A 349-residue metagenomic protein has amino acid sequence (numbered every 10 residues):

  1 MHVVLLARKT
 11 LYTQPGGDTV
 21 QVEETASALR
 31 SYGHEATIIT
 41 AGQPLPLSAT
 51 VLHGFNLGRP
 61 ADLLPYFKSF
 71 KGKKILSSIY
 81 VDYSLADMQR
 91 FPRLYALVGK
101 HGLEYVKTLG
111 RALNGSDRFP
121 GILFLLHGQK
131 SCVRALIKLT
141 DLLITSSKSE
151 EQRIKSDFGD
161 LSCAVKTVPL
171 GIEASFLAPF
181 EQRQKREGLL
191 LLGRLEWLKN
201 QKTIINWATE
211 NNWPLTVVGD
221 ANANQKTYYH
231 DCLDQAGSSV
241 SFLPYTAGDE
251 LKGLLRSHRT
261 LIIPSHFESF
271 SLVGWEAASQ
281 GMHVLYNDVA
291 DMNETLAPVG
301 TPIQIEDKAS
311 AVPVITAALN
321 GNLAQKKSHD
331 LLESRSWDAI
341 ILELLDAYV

Functional and structural regions predicted by a protein language model:
G17, N320-V349: A charged, aromatic-enriched C-terminal amphipathic alpha-helix characteristic of glycosyltransferases across folds
H101-L143: Membrane-proximal helix-turn-helix segments that form the acceptor-binding/catalytic region of lipid-linked
I144, E181-K199, I205-E210, T216: Conserved donor-binding/catalytic core segment of Leloir-type glycosyltransferases
K155, C163-E187, G253: Acidic anion/phosphate-binding donor-loop and adjacent secondary structure in glycosyltransferase catalytic cores
D157, P214-S239, L243, E250: Short, structured helix-loop element that forms part of the nucleotide-activated donor/catalytic region
H266: Aromatic "clamp/platform" in nucleotide-sugar-dependent glycosyltransferases that forms part of the donor/acceptor
H283-Y286: Short hydrophobic beta-strand element within catalytic cores of glycosyltransferases and related nucleotide-activated
V299-A309, T316-N322: Conserved acidic donor-binding segment of nucleotide-sugar-dependent glycosyltransferases
